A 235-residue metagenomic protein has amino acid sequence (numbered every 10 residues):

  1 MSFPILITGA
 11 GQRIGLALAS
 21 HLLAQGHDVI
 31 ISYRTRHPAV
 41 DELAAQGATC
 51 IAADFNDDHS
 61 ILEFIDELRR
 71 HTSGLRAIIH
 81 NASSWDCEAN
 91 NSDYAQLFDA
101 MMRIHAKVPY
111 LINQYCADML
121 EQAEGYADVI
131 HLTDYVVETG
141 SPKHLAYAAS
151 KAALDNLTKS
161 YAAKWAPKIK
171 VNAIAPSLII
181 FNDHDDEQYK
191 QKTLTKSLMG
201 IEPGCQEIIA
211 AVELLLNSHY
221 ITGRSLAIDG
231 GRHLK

Functional and structural regions predicted by a protein language model:
T8, L75-S83, H105, H131 (+1 more regions): Rossmann-fold scaffold of SDR-type NAD(P)-dependent oxidoreductases
G11-R13: Conserved glycine-rich cofactor-binding loop
L62, S83-D99, K143-A146, D183-E187: Conserved mid-core segment of classical short-chain dehydrogenase/reductases
D66, R70, I104-G125, A162-A163 (+3 more regions): Amphipathic alpha-helical dimer-interface segment in Rossmann-like NAD(P)H-dependent oxidoreductases
N91-L111, I130, Y147, L154 (+1 more regions): Catalytic Tyr-X3-Lys loop
E121-A153, T158-A166, L178: Catalytic loop of short-chain dehydrogenase/reductase
K168-K170, T222-G223: Short, small/polar-rich loop/turn modules that mediate ligand/substrate recognition or access, typified
G204-I228, H233: C-terminal substrate-recognition "lid" of short-chain dehydrogenase/reductases
